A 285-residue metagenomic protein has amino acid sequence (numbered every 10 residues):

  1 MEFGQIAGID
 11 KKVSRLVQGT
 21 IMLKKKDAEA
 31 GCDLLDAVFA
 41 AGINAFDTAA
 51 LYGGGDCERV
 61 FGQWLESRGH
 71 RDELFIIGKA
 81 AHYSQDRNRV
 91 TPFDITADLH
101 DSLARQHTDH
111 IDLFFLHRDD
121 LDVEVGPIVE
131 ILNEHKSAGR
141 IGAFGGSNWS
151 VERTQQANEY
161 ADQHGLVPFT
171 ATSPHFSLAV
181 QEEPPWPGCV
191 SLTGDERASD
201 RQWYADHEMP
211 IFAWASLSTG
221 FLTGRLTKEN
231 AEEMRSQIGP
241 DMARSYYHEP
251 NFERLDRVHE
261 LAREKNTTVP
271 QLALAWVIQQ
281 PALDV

Functional and structural regions predicted by a protein language model:
M1-L74, S137: N-terminal binding-site loop/beta-alpha segment at the start of enzyme catalytic domains that lines or forms
E2, F61-L65, L99-L103, I131-L132 (+1 more regions): Short, well-ordered amphipathic alpha-helices
V13-V17, N44-A45, E73-I77, H110-L113 (+4 more regions): Structural preference for beta-strand elements that scaffold enzyme active sites
G19-E29, A80-F93, H117, L121-D122: Active-site mouth loops of central-metabolism enzymes
T20, T48-A50, G78-A80, F115-R118 (+3 more regions): A cross-domain feature marking catalytic cores of carbohydrate-active enzymes and several ubiquitous metabolic/repair
K26-V38, V90-R105, Q155-E159: Short, acidic/polar
L103-E124: Active-site groove signature of glycoside hydrolases
V123-V285: Beta/alpha (TIM)-barrel catalytic core signal, keyed to glycine-rich beta->alpha loops juxtaposed to Asp/Glu that bind
